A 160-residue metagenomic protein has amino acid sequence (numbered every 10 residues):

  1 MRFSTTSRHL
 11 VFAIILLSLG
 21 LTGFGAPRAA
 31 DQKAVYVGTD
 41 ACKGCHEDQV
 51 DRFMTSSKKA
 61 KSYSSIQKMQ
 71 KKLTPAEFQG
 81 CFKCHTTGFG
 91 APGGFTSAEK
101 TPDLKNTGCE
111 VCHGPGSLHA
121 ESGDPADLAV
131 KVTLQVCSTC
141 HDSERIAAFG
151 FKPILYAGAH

Functional and structural regions predicted by a protein language model:
M1-S7: N-terminal secretory signal peptides that target proteins for export/translocation
V11-T22: Bacterial N-terminal signal peptides
F24-V132, F149-H160: Sequence context of c-type cytochrome heme-c attachment sites
S138, D142-A147: Domain-level detector of nuclease and nuclease-like folds in predominantly extracellular/periplasmic contexts
